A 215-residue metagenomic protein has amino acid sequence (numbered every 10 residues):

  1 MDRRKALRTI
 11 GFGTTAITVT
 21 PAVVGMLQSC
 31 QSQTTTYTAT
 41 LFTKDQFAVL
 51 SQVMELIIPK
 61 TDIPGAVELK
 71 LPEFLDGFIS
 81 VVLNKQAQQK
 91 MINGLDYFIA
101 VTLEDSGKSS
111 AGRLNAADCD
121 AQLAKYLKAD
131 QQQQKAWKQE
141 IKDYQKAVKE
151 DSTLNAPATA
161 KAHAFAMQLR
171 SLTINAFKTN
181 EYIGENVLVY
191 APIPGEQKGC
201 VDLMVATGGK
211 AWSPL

Functional and structural regions predicted by a protein language model:
M1, P21-L56: C-terminal segment of N-terminal export signals and the immediately downstream linker at the start of the mature
M1-I17: N-terminal secretory signal peptides and thylakoid transit peptides that target proteins across membranes
K5, D45-A48, N93, A164: Generic recognition of stable, solvent-exposed alpha-helical segments in well-folded globular domains
T36, G65, S109-S110: Short, surface-exposed loop/turn segments at secondary-structure junctions
T36-L41, I58-K60, S80-K90: A ubiquitous short alpha-helical element
Q46-D76: Post-signal-peptide N-terminal segment of Sec-exported extracytoplasmic proteins
K70-L215: Mature-region segments of soluble proteins
